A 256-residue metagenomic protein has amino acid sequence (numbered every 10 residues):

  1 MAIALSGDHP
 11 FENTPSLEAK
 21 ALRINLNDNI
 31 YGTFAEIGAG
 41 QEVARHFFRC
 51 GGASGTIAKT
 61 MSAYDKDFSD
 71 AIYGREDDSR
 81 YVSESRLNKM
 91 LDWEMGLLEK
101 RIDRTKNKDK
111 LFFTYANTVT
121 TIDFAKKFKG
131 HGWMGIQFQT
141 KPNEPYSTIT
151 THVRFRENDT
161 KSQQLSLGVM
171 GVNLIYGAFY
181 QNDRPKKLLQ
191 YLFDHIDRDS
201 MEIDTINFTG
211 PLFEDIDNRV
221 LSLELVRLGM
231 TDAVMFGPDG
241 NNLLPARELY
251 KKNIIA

Functional and structural regions predicted by a protein language model:
A2-I255: Non-catalytic terminal extensions that flank enzyme cores
